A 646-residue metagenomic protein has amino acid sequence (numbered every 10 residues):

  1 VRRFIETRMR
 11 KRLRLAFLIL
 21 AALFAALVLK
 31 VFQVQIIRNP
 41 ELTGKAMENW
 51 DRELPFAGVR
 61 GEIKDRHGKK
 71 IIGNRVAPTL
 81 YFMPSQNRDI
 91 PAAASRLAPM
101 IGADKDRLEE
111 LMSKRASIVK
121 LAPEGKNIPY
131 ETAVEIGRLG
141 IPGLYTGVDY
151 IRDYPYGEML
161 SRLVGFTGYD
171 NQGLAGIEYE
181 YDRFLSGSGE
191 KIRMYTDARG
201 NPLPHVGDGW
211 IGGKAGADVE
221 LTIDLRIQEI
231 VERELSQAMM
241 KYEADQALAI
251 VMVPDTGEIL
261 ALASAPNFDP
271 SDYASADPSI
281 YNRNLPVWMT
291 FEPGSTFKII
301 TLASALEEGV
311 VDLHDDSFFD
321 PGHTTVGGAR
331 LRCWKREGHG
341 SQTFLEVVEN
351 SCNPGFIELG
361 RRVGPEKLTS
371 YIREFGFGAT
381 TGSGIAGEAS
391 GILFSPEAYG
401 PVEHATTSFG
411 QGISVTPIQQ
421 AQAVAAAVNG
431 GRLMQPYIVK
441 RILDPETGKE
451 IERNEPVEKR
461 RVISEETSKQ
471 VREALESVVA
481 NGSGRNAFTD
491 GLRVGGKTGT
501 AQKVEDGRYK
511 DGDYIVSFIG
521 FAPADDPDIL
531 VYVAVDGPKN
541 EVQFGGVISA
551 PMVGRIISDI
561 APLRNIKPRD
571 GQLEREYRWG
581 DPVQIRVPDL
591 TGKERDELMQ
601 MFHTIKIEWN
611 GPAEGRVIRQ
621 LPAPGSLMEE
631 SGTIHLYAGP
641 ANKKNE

Functional and structural regions predicted by a protein language model:
V1-A274, E366-G378, G387, A487-D490 (+6 more regions): Periplasmic/cell-envelope proteins involved in peptidoglycan metabolism and beta-lactam response
G58, N87-A92, K126-Y130, N171-A175 (+14 more regions): Soluble non-cytosolic domains of exported or imported proteins
I72, D197-D208, A249-S295, I300-V535 (+1 more regions): Beta-lactam-recognizing serine transpeptidase/beta-lactamase-like catalytic domain environment
V76-P78, A215-V219, V287-M289, A405 (+1 more regions): Short amphipathic alpha-helical segments
L160-R162, E258, I299-I300, A421 (+4 more regions): Short, solvent-exposed alpha-helical surface patches in non-cytosolic proteins
T290, G545, E576-I618, A623-E646: Extracytoplasmic Gram-positive cell-surface binding/anchoring modules and repeats
K449-P456, V547-P588: Short, gly/Ser/Thr-rich active-site loops of penicillin-recognizing serine hydrolases
